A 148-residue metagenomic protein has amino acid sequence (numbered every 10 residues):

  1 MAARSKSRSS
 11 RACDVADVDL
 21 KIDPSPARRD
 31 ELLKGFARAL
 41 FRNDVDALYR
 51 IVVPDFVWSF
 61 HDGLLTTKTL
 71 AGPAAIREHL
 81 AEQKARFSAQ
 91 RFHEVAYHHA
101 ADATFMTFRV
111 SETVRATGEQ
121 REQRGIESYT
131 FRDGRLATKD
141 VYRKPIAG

Functional and structural regions predicted by a protein language model:
M1-P54: Short, low-complexity N-terminal intrinsically disordered segments enriched in polar/charged residues
E31, A89-Q90, Q120-Q123: Short solvent-exposed loop/turn micro-motifs enriched in small/polar/acidic residues
V45-D102: A solvent-exposed, acidic/Ser-Thr-rich amphipathic alpha-helical stretch
V53, R115, F131: Short, acidic, Ser/Thr-enriched surface-loop or helix-capping motifs
F92-H98, V110, R124-T130: Hydrophobic/aromatic beta-strand elements that line small-molecule binding cavities or substrate pockets in beta-rich
T107-T113: Generic short beta-strand segments
R124-G148: Short beta-strand edge/turn micro-motifs at domain boundaries
